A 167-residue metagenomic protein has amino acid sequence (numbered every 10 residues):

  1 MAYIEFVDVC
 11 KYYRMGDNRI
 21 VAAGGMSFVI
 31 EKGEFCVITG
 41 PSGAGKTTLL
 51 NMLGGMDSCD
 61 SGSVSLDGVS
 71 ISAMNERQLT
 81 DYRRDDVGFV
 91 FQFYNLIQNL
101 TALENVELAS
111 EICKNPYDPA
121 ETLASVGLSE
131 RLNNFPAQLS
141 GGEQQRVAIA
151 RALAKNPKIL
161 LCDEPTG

Functional and structural regions predicted by a protein language model:
A2-G167: ABC family nucleotide-binding domain
